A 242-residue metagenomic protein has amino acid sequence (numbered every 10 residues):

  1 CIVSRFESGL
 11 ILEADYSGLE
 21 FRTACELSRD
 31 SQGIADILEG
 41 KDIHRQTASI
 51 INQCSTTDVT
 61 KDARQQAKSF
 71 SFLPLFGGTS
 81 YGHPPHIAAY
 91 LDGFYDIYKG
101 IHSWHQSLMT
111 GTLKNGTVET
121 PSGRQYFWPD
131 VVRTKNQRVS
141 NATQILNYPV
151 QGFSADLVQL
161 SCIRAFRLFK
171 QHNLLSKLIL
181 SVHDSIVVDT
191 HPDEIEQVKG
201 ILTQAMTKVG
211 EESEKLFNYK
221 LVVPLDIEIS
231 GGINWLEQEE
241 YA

Functional and structural regions predicted by a protein language model:
C1-A242: Conserved catalytic core of nucleotide polymerization and phosphodiester-bond processing enzymes
